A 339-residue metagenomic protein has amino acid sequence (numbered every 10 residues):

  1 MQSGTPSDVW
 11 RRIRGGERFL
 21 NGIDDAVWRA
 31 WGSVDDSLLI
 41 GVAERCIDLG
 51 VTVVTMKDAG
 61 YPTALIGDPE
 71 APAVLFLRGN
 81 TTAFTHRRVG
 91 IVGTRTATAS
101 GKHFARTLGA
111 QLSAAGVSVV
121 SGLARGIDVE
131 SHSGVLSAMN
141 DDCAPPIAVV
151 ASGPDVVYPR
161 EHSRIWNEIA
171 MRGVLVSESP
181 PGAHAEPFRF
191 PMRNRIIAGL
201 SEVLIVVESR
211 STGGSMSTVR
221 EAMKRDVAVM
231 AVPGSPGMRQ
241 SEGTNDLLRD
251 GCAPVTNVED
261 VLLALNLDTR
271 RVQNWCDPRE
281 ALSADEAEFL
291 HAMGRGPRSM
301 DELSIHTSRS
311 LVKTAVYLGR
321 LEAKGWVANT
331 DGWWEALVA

Functional and structural regions predicted by a protein language model:
M1-E70, A284: N-terminal positively charged helical leader segments and presequences
I47-A339: Glycine-biased, small-residue-rich flexible motifs in mid-sequence functional cores and linkers
